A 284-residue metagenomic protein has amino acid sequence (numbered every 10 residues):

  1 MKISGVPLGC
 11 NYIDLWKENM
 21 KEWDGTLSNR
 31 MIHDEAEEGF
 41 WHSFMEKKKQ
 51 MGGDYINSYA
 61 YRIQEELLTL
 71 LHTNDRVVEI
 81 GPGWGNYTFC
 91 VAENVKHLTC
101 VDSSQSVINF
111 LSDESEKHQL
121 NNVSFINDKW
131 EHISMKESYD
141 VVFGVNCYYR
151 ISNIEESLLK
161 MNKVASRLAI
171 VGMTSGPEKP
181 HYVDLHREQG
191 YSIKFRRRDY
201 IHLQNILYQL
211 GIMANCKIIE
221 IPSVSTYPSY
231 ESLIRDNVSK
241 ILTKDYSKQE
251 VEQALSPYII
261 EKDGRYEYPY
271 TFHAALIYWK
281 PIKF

Functional and structural regions predicted by a protein language model:
K2-L71: Conserved class I S-adenosyl-L-methionine
N74-G83: Conserved class I S-adenosyl-L-methionine
W84-E131: Class I SAM-dependent methyltransferase SAM/SAH-binding core
V141-N153: A short SAM/SAH-binding and catalytic strip from SAM-dependent methyltransferases
E155-I170: A short glycine-rich, Lys/Arg-flanked "PGG" loop and its adjoining helix->strand segment in the class I
I170-F195: Conserved class I S-adenosyl-L-methionine
R196-G211, C216-K217: Short alpha-helix
N215-F284: Conserved Class I S-adenosyl-L-methionine
